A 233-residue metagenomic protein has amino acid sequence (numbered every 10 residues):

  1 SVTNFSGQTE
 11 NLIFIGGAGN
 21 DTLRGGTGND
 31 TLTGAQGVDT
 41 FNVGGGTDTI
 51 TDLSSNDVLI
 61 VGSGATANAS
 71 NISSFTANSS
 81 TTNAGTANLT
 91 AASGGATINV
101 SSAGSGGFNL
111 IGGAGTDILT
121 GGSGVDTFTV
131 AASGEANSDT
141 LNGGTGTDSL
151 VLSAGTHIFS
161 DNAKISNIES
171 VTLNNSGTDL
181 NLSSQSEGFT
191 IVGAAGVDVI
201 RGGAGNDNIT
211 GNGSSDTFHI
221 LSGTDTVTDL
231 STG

Functional and structural regions predicted by a protein language model:
V2-T3, F14: Divalent-metal-activated hydrolytic enzyme cores
T3, A87, A96-T97, F108: Low-complexity acidic/polar repeat-biased segments
T3-N4, Q8, V100: LRR N-terminal entry segment and analogous cap-like coil->beta motifs
N4, S74-S79: Acidic/polar low-complexity surface segments
T9-I72, G107-N167, G188-G233: Acidic, glycine-rich calcium-binding repeat modules characteristic of RTX/beta-roll and related beta-solenoid repeat
